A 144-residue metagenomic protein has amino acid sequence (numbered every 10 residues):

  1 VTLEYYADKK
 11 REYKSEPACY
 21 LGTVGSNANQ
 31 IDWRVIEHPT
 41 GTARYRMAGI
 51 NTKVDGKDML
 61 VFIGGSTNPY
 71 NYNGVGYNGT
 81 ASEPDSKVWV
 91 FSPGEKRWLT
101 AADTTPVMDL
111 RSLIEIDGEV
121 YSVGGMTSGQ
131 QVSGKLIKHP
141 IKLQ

Functional and structural regions predicted by a protein language model:
V1-Q144: Kelch-like beta-propeller repeat domains
